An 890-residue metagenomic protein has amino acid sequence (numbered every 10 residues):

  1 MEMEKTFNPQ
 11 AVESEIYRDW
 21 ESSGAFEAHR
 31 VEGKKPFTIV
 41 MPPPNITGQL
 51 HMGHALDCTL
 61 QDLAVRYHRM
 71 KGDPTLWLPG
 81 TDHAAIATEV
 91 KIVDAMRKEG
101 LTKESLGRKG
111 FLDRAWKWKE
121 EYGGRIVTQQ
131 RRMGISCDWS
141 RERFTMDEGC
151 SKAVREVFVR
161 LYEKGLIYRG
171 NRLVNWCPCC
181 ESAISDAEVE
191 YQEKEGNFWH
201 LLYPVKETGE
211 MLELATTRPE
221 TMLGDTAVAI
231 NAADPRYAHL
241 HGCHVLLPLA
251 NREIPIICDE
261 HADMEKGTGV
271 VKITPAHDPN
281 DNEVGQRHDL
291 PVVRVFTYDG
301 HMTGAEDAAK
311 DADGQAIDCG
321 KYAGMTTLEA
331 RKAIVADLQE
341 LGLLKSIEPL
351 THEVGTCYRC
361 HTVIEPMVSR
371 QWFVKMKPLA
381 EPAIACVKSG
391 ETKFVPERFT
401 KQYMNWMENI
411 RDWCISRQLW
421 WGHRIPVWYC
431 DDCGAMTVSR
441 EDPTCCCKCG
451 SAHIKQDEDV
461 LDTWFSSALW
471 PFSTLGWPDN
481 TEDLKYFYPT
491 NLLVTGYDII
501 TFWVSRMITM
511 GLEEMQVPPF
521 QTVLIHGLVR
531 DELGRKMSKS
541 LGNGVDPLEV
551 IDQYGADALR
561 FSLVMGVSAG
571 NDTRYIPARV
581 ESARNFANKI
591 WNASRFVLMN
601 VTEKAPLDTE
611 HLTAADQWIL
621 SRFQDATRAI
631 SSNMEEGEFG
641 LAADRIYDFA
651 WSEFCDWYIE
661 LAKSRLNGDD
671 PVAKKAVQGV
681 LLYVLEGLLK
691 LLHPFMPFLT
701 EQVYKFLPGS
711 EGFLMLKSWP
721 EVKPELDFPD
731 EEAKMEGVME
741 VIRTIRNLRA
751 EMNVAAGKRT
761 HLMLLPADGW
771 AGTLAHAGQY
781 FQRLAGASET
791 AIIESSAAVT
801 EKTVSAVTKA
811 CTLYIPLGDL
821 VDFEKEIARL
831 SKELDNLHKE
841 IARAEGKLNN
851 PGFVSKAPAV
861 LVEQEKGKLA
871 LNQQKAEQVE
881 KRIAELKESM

Functional and structural regions predicted by a protein language model:
M1-M52, T75, Y358, I590: Non-catalytic terminal extensions that flank enzyme cores
E15, S22-S23, V93-M211, M222 (+9 more regions): Residue patterns forming the tRNA-binding/recognition surfaces of aminoacyl-tRNA synthetases and related DALR
H29-I92, T145, V154, L214-T216 (+6 more regions): N-terminal catalytic cores of NTP/NDP-binding nucleotidyl/phosphoryl-transfer enzymes
E32-K34, P42-P43, L76-E89, E142-C150 (+3 more regions): Short, solvent-exposed turn/loop segments enriched in Gly/Ser/Thr/Pro and often Arg
A55, G80, E213-I230, C357-R359 (+5 more regions): Conserved phosphate/anionic-ligand binding catalytic regions in large, soluble enzymes, centered on
H200, N405-F465, L469, E513-A556 (+1 more regions): Feature 926 captures the class I aminoacyl-tRNA synthetase adenylation module centered on the KMSKS loop
L201-Y203, C243-L249: Short conserved beta-strand and strand-loop elements enriched in small hydrophobics with frequent Asp/Gly
A250-I257, Q456-Y488, S652, D656-I659: Active-site-adjacent "gating/activation" loops or surface patches in catalytic cores
